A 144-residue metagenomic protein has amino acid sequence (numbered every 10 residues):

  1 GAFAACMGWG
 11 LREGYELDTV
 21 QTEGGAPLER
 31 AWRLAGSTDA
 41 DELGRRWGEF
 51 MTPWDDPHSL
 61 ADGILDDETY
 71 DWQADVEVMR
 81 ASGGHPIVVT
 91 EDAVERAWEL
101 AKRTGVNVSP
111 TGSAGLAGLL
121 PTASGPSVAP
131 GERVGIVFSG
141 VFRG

Functional and structural regions predicted by a protein language model:
G1, P110: Residues that form or flank phosphate/diphosphate-binding pockets in enzymes that use nucleotide phosphates
A2-C6, L28, G115-T122: Buried hydrophobic packing segments
G8-V108: Active-site/ligand-binding loops adjacent to catalytic centers
G36-G44, G48-A61, V78, S113-G144: Phosphate-binding loop/pocket of nucleotide- and phosphate-handling active sites
